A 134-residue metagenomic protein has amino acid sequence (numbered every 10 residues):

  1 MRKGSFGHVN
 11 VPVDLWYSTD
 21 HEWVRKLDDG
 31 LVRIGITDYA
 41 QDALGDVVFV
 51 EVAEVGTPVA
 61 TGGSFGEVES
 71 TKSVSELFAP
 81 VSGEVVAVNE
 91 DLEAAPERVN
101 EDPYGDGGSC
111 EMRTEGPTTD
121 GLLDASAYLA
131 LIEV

Functional and structural regions predicted by a protein language model:
M1-S64, E97-E101, G105-V134: Acidic, low-complexity mobile loops and tails
H21, V68, L77, S82-V85: Conserved hydrophobic positions within beta-strands
G62, V88-N89: Conserved metal-binding segment of the jelly-roll/cupin
E67-V68, A94: Short, solvent-exposed loop/turn segments at secondary-structure junctions
S70, E90: Short, conserved catalytic or interaction motifs in soluble domains
S73: Hydrophobic-ligand binding "helix-grip"
D91-E97: Short amphipathic beta-strand starts and helix->beta connectors
